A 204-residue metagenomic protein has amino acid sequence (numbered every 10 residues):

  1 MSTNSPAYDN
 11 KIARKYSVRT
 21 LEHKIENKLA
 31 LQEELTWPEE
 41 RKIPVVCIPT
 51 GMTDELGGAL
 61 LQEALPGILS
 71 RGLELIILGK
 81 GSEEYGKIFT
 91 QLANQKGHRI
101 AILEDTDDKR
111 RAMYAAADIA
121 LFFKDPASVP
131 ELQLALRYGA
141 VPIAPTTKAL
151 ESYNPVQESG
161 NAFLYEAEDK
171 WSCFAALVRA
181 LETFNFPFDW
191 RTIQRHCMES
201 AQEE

Functional and structural regions predicted by a protein language model:
M1-E204: Catalytic cores of carbohydrate-active enzymes across secretory and cytosolic contexts
